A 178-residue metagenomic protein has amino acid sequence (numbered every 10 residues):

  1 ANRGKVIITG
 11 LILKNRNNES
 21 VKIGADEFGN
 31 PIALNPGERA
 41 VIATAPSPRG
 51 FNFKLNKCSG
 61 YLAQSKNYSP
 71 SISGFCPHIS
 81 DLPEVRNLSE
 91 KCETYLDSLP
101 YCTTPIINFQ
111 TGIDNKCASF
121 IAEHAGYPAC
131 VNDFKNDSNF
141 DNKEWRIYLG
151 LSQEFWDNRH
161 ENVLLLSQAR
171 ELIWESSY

Functional and structural regions predicted by a protein language model:
A1-Y178: Activation on beta-sandwich/Ig-like modules and their edge loops
